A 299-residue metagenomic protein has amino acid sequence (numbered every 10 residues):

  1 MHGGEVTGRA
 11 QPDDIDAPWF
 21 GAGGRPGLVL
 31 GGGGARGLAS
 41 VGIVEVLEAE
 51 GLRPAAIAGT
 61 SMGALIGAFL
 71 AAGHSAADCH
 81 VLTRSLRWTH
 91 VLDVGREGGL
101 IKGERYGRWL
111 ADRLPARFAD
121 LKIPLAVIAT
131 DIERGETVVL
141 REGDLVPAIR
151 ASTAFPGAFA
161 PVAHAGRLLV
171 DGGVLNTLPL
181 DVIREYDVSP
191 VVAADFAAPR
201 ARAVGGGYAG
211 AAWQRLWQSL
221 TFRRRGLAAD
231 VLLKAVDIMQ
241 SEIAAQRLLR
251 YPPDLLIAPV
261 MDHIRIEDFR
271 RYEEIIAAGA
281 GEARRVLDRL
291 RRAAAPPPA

Functional and structural regions predicted by a protein language model:
M1-T60, A68-A299: Patatin-like phospholipase
